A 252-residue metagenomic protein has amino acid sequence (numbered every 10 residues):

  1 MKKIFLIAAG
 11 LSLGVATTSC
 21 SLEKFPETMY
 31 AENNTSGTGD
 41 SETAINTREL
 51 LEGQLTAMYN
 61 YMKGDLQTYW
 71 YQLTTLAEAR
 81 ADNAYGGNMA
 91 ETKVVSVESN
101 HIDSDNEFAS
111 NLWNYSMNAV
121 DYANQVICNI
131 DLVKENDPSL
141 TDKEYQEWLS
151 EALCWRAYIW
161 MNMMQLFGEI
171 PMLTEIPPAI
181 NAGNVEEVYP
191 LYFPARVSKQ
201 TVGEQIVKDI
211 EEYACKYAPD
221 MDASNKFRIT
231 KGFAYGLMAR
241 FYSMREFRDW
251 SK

Functional and structural regions predicted by a protein language model:
M1-A31: Bacterial Sec-dependent N-terminal signal peptides
C20-T75: Membrane-proximal, proline-rich intrinsically disordered regions
T43, T47, E52-T56, N60-G64 (+3 more regions): Conserved, well-structured interaction surfaces
M164-Q165, P171, M244-W250: Short coil/turn linking the two alpha-helices of tandem helical-hairpin repeats
N181-L191: Aromatic- and acidic-residue-enriched carbohydrate-binding clefts of CAZyme catalytic domains
G183, N225-G232: Aromatic-lined, polymer-binding surfaces characteristic of secreted/periplasmic polysaccharide-degrading enzymes
F233-R240, K252: Extracytoplasmic, non-cytosolic globular domains
